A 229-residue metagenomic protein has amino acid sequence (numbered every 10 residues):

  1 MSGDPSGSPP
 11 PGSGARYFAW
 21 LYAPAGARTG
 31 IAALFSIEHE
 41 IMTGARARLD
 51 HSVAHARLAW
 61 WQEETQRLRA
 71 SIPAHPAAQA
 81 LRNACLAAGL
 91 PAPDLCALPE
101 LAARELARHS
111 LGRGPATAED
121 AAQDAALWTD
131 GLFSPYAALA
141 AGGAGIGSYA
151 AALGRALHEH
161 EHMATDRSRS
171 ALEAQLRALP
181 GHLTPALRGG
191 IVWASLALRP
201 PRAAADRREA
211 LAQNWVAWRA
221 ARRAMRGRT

Functional and structural regions predicted by a protein language model:
M1-R82, A97-A102, A125-S134, G147-G154 (+1 more regions): Catalytic cores of Mg2+-dependent Asp-rich isoprenoid enzymes
E64-R67, S71, A87, P91 (+2 more regions): Amphipathic alpha-helical interaction surfaces
P76-A125: Alpha-helical ds-nucleic-acid-binding substructure associated with the helix-hairpin-helix region of base-excision DNA
G89, S110-G112, A141-G143, M163 (+1 more regions): Short, flexible coil/linker elements and helix-boundary hinge sites characteristic of intrinsically disordered
A107-G143, L176-G181: Helix-hairpin-helix/helix-loop-helix acidic hairpins
